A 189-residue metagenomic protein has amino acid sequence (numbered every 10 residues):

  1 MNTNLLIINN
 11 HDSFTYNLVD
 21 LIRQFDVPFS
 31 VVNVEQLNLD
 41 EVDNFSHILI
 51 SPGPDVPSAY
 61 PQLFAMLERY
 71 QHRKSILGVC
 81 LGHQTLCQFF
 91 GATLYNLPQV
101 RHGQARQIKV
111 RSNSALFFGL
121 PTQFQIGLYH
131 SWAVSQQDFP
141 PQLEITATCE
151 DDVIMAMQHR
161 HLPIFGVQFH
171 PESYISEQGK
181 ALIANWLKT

Functional and structural regions predicted by a protein language model:
N4, P28, S46-H47, S75 (+2 more regions): Structural signature of beta-strand start/N-cap positions in the alpha/beta core of ABC transporter nucleotide-binding
L5-F25: Short, charged N-terminal beta->alpha structural module
R23-D40: A short, well-structured beta->alpha microelement
L37-F45, D138: Short amphipathic alpha-helix with an adjacent loop that forms part of the alpha/beta core around
F45-S114, F118, I183: Cysteine-nucleophile active-site neighborhood
S114-H161: Catalytic beta-strand/loop cores that center a nucleophilic Ser/Cys/Thr and support acyl-enzyme chemistry
Q123, Q168-E177: Phosphate-binding/catalytic loops
Y174-T189: Acyltransferase
